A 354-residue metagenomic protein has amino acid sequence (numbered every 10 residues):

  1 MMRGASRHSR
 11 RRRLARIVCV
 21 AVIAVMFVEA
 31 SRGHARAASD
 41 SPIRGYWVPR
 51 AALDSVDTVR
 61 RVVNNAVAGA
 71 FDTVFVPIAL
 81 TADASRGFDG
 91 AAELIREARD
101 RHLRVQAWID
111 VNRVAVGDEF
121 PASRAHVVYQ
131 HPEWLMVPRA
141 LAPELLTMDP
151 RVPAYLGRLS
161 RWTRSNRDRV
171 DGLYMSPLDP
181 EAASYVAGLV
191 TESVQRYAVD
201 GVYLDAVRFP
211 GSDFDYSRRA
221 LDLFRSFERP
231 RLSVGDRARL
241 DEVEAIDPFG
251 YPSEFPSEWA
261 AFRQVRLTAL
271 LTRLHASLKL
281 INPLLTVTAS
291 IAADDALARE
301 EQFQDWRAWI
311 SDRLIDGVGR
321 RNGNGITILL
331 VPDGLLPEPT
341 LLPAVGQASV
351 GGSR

Functional and structural regions predicted by a protein language model:
A37-V59, I291: Boundary/entry segment of secreted carbohydrate-active catalytic domains
G45-L53, D83-R86, R169-S184, F255-L267 (+1 more regions): The substrate-binding groove and active-site-proximal loops of carbohydrate-active enzymes, especially glycoside
A52-V67, A182-S193, L297-D312: Short, acidic/polar
T58-A82, Y197, G317, I326: Catalytic domains of carbohydrate-active enzymes, especially glycoside hydrolases
Q106-D110, Y203-P210, S253-E300: Aromatic-lined carbohydrate-recognition surfaces of secreted/lumenal glycan-active proteins
A107-E192, R196: Active-site-adjacent "subsite" loops/lids of carbohydrate-active enzymes
S212, T286-G325: Substrate-binding cleft/loops of secretory-pathway carbohydrate-active enzymes
L314-R354: Substrate-binding cleft of secreted/luminal carbohydrate-active enzymes
